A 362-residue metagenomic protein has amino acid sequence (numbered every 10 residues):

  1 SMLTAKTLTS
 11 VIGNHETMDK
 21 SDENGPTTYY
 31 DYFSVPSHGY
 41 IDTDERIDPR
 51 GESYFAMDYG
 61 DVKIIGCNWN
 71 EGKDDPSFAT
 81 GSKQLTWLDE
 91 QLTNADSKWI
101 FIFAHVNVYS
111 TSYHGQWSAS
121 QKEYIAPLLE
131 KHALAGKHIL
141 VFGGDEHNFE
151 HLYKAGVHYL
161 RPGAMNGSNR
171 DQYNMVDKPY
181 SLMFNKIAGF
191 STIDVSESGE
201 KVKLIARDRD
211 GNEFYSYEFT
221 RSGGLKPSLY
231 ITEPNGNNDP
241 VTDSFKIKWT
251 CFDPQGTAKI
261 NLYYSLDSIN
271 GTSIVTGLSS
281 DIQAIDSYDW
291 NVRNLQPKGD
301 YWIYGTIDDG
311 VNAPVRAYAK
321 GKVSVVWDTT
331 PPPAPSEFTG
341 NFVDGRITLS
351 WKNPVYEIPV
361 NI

Functional and structural regions predicted by a protein language model:
S1-D89, T93-D96, S120, Y124-L140 (+2 more regions): Extended active-site neighborhood of metal-dependent phosphoesterases/phosphodiesterases
N166, D208-R209, E218-F245, V325-N341: Short, compositionally biased P/S/T/A/G/V-rich stretches that sit at domain boundaries
L182-T232: A short C-terminal boundary segment appended to hydrolase-like catalytic domains
I205, W302-T306: Extracellular recognition modules
K248-G256, D309, N353-P359: Extracellular acidic, Ser/Thr/Pro-rich low-complexity tracts
N294-G299: Surface-exposed, short loops/turns at beta-strand junctions within beta-sandwich domains
D308-P314: Short, solvent-exposed loop/turn segments at the edges of extracellular beta-sandwich modules
D328-V360: Pro/Thr/Ser/Gly-rich low-complexity, intrinsically disordered linker/stalk tracts
